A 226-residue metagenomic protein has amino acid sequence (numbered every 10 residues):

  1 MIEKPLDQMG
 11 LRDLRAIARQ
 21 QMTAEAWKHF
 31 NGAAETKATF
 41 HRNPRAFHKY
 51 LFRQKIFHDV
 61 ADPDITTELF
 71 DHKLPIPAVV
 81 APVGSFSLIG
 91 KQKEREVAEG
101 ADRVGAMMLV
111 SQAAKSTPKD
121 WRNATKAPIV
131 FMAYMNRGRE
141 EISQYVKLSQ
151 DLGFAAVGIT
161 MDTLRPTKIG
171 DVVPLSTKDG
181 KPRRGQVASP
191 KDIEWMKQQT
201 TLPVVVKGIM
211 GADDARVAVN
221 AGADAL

Functional and structural regions predicted by a protein language model:
I2-L74, I169, T177-R183, V187-A188: An N-cap/entry alpha-helix motif that binds or orients negatively charged groups
M9, A34, A38-R42, Q92 (+7 more regions): Conserved active-site and cofactor/substrate-binding residues in soluble primary-metabolism enzymes
M22, T125-A127: Acidic/polar active-site rim loop that often engages polyanionic ligands
F70, L74-A78, A127, A155: A generic secondary-structure signal marking the coil-to-beta-strand transition
L74-P118: Glycine-rich active-site/cofactor-binding loop and its immediate structural neighborhood
A78-A81, A106-V110, I129-A133, V157 (+2 more regions): Hydrophobic faces of well-ordered beta-strands that scaffold small-molecule active sites in alpha/beta enzyme cores
S85, A98-E99, R103, D120-A124 (+1 more regions): Alpha/beta enzyme core
A114-K115, Y134-G138: Short, acidic/turn-prone active-site loops that include or flank metal/cofactor- and phosphate-binding residues
